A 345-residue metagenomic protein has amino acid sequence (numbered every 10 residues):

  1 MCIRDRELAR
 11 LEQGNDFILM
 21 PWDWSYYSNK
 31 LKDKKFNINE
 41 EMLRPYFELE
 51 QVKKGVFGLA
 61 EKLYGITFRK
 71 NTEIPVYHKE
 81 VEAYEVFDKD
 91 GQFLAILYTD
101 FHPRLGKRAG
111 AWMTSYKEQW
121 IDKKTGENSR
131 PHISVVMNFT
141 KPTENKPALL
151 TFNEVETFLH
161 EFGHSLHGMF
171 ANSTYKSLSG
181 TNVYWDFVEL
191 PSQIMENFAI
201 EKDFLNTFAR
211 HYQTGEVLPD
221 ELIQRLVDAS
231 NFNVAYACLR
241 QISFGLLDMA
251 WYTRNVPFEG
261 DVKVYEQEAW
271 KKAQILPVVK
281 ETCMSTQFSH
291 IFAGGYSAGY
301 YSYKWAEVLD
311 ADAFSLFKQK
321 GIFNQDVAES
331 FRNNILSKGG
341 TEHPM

Functional and structural regions predicted by a protein language model:
I3, K338-M345: Short, intrinsically disordered, charge-balanced linker/junction segments flanking boundaries in proteins
R4-N138, N197-L246, V262-Y265, M284: Active-site-proximal, well-structured secondary-structure segments within enzyme catalytic domains
F36-Y46, F68-N71, V135-E156, A171-T181 (+4 more regions): Glycine- and acidic
L49, I223-K320, Q325-N334, T341-E342: Pan-zinc metallopeptidase signature
L59, L63, S165-M169, L316: Short alpha-helical functional segments enriched in proximate histidine and acidic residues
K141, L150-M169, S192, E307: Active-site recognition of the HExxH zinc-binding catalytic motif
G163-S173, E201-N206: Long, well-ordered alpha-helical segments
T174-L190, M195, D326-L336: Substrate-binding beta-hairpin/strand module that engages nucleic acids
